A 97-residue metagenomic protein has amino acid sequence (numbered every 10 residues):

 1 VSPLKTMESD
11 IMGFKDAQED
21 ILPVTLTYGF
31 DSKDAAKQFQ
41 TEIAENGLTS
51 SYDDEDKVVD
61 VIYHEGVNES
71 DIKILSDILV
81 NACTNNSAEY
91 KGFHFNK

Functional and structural regions predicted by a protein language model:
V1-K97: Long, contiguous binding/interaction regions
